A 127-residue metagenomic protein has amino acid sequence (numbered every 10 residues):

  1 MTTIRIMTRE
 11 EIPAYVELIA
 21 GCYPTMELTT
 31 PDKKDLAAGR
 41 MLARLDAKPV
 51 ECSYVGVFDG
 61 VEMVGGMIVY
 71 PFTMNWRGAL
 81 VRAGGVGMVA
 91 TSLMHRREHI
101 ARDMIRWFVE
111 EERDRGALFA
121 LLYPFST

Functional and structural regions predicted by a protein language model:
M1-P71, G78-V81, G85: Short amphipathic alpha-helix that is part of the acyltransferase structural core
E10, P124-F125: Short beta->alpha linker loops
G60, D114-R115: Secondary-structure transition/capping motifs at alpha-helix termini and the adjoining loop/turn into the next element
P71-T73, L93: Short, low-complexity Ser/Thr-rich regulatory SLiMs
M74, Y123: Conserved catalytic-core motifs of GNAT/GCN5-like acyltransferases
V86-R113, F119-L121: Conserved acetyl-CoA-binding loop-helix of GNAT-fold acetyltransferases
